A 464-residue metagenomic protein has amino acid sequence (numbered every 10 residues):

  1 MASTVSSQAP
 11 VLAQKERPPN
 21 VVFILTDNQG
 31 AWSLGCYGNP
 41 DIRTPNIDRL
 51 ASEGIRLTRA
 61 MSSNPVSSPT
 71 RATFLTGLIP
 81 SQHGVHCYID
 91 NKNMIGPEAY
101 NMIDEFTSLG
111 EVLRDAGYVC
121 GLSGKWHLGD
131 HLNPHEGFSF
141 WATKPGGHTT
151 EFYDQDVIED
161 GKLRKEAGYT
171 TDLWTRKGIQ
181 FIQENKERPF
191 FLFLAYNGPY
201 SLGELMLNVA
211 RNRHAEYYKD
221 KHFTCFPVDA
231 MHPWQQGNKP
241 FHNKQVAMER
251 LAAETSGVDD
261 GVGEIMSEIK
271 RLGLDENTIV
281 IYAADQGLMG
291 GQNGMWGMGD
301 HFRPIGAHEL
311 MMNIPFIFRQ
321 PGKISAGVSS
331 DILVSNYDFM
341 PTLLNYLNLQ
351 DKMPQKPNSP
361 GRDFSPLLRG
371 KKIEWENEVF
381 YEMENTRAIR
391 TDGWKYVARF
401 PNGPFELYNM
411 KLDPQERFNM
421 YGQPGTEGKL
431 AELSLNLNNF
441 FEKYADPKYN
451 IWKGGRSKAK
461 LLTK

Functional and structural regions predicted by a protein language model:
T4, Q8-P19, T26, A31 (+11 more regions): Long, internal low-complexity/basic segments
P18-G30, R49-L50, F74, L113 (+6 more regions): Beta-strand elements within well-structured catalytic alpha/beta cores of enzymes that handle phosphate/sulfate esters
F23-T26, G30-G121, F140-T149, D154 (+1 more regions): Active-site segment of extracytoplasmic enzymes that catalyze sulfate/phosphate-ester chemistry
C36-D41, R56-L78, H86, N91 (+8 more regions): Short, solvent-exposed turn/loop segments enriched in Gly/Ser/Thr/Pro and often Arg
L75, G147-R164, H232-H242, G263-S267 (+2 more regions): Substrate-binding rim/cap in mid-to-C-terminal beta-strand-loop elements of soluble/periplasmic
H86-D115, H127-A252, G455-K458: Formylglycine-dependent
H127, P134, S139-F140, H148 (+6 more regions): C-terminal cap/loop subdomain of S1 sulfatases and analogous C-terminal strand-loop tails that border
P134-K144, E204-N212, S267-I324, S335: Histidine-centered active-site microenvironments of extracellular/periplasmic hydrolases and transferases
